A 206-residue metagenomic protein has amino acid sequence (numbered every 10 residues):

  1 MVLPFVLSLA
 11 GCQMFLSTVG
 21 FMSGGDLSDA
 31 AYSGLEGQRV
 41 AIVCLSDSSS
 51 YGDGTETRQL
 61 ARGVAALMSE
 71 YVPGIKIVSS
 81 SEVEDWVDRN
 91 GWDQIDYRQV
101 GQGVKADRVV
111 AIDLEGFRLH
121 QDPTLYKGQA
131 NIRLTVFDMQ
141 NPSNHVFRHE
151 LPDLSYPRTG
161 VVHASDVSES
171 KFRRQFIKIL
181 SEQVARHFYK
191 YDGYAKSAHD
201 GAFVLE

Functional and structural regions predicted by a protein language model:
M1-L3: Sec-dependent signal peptide recognition, specifically the positively charged N-region followed immediately by
V6, G34, G103-A106: Alpha-helix termination/capping residues and helix-transition junctions
S8-G11: C-terminal motif of bacterial Sec signal peptides marking the signal peptidase cleavage site
Q13-G37, M139-E206: C-terminal/domain-edge helix-coil "capping" segments
Y32, G52-L60, R89-W92, G101 (+3 more regions): Extracytoplasmic/periplasmic, Sec-exported soluble proteins
R39-A111, V146, K178-Y191: N-terminal segment of the mature soluble domain
D47-S50, E84-W86, G116-H120, L154-Y156: Solvent-exposed loop/turn segments at secondary-structure junctions within structured extracellular/periplasmic domains
N90-V146, T159-G160: Surface-exposed short loop/turn segments
